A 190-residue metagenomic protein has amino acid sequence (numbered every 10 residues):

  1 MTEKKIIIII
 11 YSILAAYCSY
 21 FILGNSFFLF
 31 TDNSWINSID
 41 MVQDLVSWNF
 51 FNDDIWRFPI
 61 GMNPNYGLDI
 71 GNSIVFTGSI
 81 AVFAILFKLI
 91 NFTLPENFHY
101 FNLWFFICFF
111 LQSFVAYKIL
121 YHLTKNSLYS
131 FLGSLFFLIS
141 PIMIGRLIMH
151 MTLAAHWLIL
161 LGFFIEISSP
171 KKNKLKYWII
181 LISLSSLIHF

Functional and structural regions predicted by a protein language model:
M1-I10: N-terminal membrane topogenic signal
T2, W35, G67-L68, Y129-F131 (+1 more regions): Short hydrophobic "helix-edge" motifs at membrane interfaces and signal-peptide entry regions
Y11-S19, Y117, S130: Small-residue-enriched transmembrane alpha-helices
A15-Q112, S140-A155: Membrane-interface coil-to-helix junctions
F58, S127-L128: Membrane-interfacial loop-to-helix junctions in multi-pass transporters
E96, K125-N126: Short, well-ordered coil loops that connect the C-terminus of an alpha-helix to the N-terminus of a beta-strand
F106, F110-H122, L128-P170, K174-F190: Membrane-embedded helix bundles of polyisoprenyl
